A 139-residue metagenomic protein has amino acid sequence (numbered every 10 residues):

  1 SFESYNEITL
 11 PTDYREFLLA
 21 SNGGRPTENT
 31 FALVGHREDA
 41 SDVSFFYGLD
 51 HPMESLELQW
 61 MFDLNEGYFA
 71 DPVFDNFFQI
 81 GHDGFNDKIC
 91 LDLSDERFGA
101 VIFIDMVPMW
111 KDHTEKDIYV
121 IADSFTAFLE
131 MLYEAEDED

Functional and structural regions predicted by a protein language model:
S1-D87, A135-D139: A surface-exposed partner-binding patch
G35, S44, I102, I121-A122: N-terminal non-cleavable signal-anchor helices
K88-L93: Short, surface-exposed beta-strand/loop micro-motifs that present aromatic residues
R97-W110: Intrinsically disordered, low-complexity regulatory segments enriched in Ser/Thr/Pro and charged residues
V107-Y133: Compact, glycine/acidic-enriched structural inserts
